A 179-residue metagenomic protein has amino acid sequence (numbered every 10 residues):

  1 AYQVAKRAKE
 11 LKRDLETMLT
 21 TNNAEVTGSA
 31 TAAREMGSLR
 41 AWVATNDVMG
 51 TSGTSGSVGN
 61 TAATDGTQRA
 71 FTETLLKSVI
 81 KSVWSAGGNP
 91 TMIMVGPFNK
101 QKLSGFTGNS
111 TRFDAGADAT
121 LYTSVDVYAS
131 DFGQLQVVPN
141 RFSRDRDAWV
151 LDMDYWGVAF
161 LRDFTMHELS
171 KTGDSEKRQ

Functional and structural regions predicted by a protein language model:
E10-T21, W42, S82, A86: Structured segments of extracytoplasmic/periplasmic soluble domains in secreted or envelope-associated proteins
E16-A32: Short, glycine/acidic-rich hinge or "gate" loops at secondary-structure transitions that mediate conformational
A32-K81, G88-N89, K100-Q179: Sequence/fold signature of self-assembling virion shell proteins
M92-I93: Short glycine-rich, basic-tinged beta-strand/loop micro-motifs
